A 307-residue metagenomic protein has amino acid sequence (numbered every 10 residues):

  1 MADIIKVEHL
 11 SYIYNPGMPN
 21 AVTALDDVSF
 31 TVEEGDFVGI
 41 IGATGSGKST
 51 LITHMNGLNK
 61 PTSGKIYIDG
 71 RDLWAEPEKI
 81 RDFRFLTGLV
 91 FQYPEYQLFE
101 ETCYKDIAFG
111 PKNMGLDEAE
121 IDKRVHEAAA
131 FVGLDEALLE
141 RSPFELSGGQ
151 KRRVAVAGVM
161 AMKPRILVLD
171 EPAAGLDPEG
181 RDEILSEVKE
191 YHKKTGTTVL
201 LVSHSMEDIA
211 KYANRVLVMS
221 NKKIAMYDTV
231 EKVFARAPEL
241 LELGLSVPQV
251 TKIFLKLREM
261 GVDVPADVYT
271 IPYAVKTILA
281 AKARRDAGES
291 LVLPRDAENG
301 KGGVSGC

Functional and structural regions predicted by a protein language model:
N56: Helix-to-loop junction immediately C-terminal to a conserved catalytic motif
K65-D82: ABC ATPase NBD Q-loop/coupling interface
A119-A137: Conserved ABC ATPase "signature" region
S142-L146, Q150: Conserved ABC ATPase signature
K163: Conserved catalytic motifs of ABC-family nucleotide-binding domains
L167-D170: Catalytic Walker B motif of ABC-type/P-loop ATPase nucleotide-binding domains
N221-K222: Conserved ABC ATPase "signature" C-loop
